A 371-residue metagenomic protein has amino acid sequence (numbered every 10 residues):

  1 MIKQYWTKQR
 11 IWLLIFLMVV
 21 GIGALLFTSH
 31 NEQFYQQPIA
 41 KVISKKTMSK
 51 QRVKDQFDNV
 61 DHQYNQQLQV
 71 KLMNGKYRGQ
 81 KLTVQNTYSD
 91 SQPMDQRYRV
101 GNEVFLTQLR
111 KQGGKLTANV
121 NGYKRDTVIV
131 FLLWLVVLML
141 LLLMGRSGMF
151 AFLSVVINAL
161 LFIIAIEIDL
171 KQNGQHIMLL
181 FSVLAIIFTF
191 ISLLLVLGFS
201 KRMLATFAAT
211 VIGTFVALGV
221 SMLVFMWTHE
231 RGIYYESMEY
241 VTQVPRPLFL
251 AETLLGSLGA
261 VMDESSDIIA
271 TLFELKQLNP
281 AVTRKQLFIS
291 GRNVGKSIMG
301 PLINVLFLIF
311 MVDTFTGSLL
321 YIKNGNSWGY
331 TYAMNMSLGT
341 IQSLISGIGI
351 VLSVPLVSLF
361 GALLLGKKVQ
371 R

Functional and structural regions predicted by a protein language model:
M1-I39: Hydrophobic secretory-pathway targeting helix
I39-R99: Membrane-cytosol interface segments
D90-T127: Extended, hydrophilic extramembrane loops/domains of integral membrane proteins
W134-L138, R146-G256: Transmembrane alpha-helical segments that form the functional core of multipass membrane systems
S200, L275-K285: Juxtamembrane helix-boundary/capping and inter-helix hinge elements in multi-pass membrane proteins
S257-L275: Short helical (or helix-break) motifs at transmembrane helix termini and adjacent helical loops in multi-pass membrane
V282-I303: Membrane-interface alpha-helices at helix entry/exit sites of multi-pass transporters
N293, S297-G300, L308-R371: Hydrophobic alpha-helical transmembrane segments of membrane transport and translocation systems, primarily multi-pass
